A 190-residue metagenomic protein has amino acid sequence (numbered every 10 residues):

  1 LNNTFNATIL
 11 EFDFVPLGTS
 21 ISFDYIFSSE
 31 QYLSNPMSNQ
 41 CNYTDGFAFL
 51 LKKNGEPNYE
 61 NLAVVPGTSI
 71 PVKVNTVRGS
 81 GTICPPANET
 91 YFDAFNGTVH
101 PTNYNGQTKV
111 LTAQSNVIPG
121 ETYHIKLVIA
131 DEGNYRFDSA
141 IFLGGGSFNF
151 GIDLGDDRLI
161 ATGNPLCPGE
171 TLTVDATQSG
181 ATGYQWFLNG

Functional and structural regions predicted by a protein language model:
L1-D13: Surface-exposed, low-complexity/disordered Ser/Thr/Gly/Pro/Asn-rich loops and linkers
P16-L17, P119-G120, P168: Surface-exposed loops/turns
Y25-N39: Short amphipathic, basic-aromatic surface patches that mediate peripheral association with negatively charged
S38-P119: Exoplasmic/lumenal beta-rich domain surfaces
V117-I129: Noncatalytic modules at the cell exterior or secretory-pathway interfaces, chiefly beta-strand-rich lectin/adhesion
V128-R136: Short beta-strand-plus-loop segments that form exposed binding edges in beta-rich domains
F137-D153: Exposed low-complexity, polar/acidic, P/S/T/G-rich flexible segments that act as propeptides, protease-susceptible
N149-G190: Proline- and Ser/Thr-rich low-complexity, intrinsically disordered segments
